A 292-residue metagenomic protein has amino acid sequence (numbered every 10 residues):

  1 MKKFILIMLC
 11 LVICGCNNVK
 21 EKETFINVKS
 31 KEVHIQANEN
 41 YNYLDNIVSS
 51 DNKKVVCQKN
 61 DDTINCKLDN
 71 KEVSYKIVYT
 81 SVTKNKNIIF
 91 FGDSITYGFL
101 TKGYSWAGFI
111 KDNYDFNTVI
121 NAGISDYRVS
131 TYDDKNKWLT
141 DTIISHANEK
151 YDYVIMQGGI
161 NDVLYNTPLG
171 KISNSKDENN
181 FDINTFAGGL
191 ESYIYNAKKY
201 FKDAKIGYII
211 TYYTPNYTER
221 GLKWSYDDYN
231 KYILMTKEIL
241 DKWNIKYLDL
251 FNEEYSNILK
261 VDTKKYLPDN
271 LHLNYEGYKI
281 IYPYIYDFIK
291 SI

Functional and structural regions predicted by a protein language model:
M1-F4: Positively charged n-region of N-terminal signal peptides that target proteins for export
V12-G15: C-terminal motif of bacterial Sec signal peptides marking the signal peptidase cleavage site
E21-N52: Solvent-exposed, low-complexity, repeat-rich "mucin-like" stalks and linkers
N46-Y79: Serine/threonine-rich, repeat-prone extracellular segments and beta-strand-based repeat modules of secreted/surface
N87-I89, I95-N184, G188: Conserved SGNH/GDSL esterase-like catalytic core that processes O-acyl groups on lipids and polysaccharides
F116, F201-K205: A short helix->loop->beta-strand "cap" motif at the edges of active sites that frequently abuts
M156-G159, K205-I209: Conserved, well-ordered alpha-helix/loop/beta-strand core segments that scaffold catalytic motifs
T211-I292: Catalytic His-Asp segment of secreted/periplasmic serine-dependent ester chemistry enzymes
